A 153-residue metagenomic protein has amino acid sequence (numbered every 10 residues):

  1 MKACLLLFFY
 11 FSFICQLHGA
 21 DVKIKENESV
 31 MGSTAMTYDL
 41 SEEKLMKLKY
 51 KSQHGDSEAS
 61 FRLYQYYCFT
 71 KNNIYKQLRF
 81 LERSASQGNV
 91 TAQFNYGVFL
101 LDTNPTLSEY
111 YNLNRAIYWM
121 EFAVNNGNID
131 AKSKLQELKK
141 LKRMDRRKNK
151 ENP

Functional and structural regions predicted by a protein language model:
M1-D21: Classical Sec-dependent N-terminal signal peptides that target proteins to the secretory pathway
L17-F61: N-terminal leader/linker segments that initiate helical-solenoid repeat arrays
T37-L45, T70-F80, T106-Y118, R146-E151: Structural signature of tandem alpha-helical TPR/SEL1-like repeats, specifically the intra-repeat loop/turn
L48-K51, E82-S84, F122-A123: Canonical positions in the second alpha-helix
Q53-D56, T70, Q87-N89, T103 (+1 more regions): Short helix-capping/linker turns of helical repeat alpha-solenoids
R62-T70, N95-N104, K134-L141: Hydrophobic face of amphipathic alpha-helices that form TPR/SEL1-like repeat modules and related alpha-solenoid
Y111-D130, Q136: TPR/TPR-like (Sel1-like) alpha-helical repeat modules
I129-P153: Terminal, low-structured helical/coil segments at or just beyond the last alpha-helical repeat
